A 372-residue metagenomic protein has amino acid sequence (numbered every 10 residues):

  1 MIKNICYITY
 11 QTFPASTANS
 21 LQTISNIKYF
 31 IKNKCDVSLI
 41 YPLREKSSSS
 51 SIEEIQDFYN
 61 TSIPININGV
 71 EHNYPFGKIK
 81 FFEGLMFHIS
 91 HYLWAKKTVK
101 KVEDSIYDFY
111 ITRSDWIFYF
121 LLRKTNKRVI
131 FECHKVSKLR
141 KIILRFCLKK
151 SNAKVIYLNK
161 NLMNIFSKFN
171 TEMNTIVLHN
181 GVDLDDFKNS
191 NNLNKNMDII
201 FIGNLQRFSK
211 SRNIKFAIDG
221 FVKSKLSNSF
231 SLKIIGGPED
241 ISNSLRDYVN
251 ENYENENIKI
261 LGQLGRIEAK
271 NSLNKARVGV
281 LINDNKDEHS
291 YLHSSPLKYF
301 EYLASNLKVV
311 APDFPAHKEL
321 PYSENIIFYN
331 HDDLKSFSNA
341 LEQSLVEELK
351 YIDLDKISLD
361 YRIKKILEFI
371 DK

Functional and structural regions predicted by a protein language model:
C6-I8, I156, N192-V222, L232-K233: Conserved donor-binding/catalytic core segment of Leloir-type glycosyltransferases
T9-S16, D36-I89, F118, G237-I241: N-terminal strand-loop element at the rim of the active site of nucleotide-sugar-dependent glycosyltransferases
N19-F30, A217-G220, K298, I366: Short amphipathic alpha-helix
N161, G181: Carbohydrate-associated surface elements
F208-R212, I267-S272, G279-E301, A311-E319: Nucleotide-sugar-dependent
G236, L245-L273: Nucleotide-activated donor-binding/catalytic signature segment of Leloir-type glycosyltransferases, i.e., the conserved
K318-L341: Change "using UDP/GDP/dTDP sugars" to "using nucleotide sugars
D332-K335, L341-K372: A charged, aromatic-enriched C-terminal amphipathic alpha-helix characteristic of glycosyltransferases across folds
